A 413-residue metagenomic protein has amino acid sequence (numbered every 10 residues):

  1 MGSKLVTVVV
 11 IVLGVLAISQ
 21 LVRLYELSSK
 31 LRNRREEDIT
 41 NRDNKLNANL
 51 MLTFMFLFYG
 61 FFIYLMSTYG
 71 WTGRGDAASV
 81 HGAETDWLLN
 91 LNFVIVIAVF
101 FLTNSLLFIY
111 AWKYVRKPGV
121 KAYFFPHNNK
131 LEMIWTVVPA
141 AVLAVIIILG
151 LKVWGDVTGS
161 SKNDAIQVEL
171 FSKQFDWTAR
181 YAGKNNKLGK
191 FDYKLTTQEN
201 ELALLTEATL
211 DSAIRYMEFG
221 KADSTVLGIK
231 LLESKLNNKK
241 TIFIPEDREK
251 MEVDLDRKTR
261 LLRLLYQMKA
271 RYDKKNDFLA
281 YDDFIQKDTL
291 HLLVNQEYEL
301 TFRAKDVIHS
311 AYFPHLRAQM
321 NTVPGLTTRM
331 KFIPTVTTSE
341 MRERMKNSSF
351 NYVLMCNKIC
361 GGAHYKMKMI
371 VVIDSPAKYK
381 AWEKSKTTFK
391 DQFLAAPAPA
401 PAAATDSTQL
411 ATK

Functional and structural regions predicted by a protein language model:
M1-Y69: Transmembrane alpha-helices
G2-V15, T85-L102: Alpha-helical transmembrane segments
L16-E26, V99-R116: Transmembrane alpha-helical segments in integral membrane proteins
R35-D43, F58-L91, N104-K413: Non-transmembrane, membrane-proximal soluble domains of secreted or membrane proteins
